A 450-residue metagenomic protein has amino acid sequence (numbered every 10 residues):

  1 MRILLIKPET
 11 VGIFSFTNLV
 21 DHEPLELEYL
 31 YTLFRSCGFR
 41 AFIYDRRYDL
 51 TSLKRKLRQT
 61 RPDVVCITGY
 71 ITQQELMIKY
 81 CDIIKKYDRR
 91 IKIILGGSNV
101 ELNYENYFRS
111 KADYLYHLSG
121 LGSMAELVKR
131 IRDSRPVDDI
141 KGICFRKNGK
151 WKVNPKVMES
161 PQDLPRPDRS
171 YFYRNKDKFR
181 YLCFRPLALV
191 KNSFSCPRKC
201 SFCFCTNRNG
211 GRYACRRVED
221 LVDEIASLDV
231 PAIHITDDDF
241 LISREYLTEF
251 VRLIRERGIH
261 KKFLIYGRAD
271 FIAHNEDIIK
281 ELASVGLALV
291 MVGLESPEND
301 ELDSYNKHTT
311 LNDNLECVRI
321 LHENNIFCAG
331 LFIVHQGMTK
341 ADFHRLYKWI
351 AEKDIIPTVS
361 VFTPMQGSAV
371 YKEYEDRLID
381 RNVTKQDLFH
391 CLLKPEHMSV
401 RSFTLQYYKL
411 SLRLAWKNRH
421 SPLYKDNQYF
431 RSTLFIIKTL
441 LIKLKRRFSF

Functional and structural regions predicted by a protein language model:
R2-L5, K54-R58, D63, K176 (+1 more regions): Radical SAM enzyme core and accessory elements
I3-L4, E9-G12, F145-N192: N-terminal [4Fe-4S]-dependent radical SAM core
K7, I43-R47, T68, N99 (+4 more regions): Residue-level recognition of beta-strand->loop/alpha-helix junctions
G12-I13, R198, E245, D300-Y305 (+2 more regions): Flexible glycine/acidic-rich beta-alpha junction loops that bind and position SAM and/or redox cofactors in anaerobic
G12-L27: Glycine- and acidic-residue-enriched helix-capping/strand-helix junction motifs
H22, R169-A329, K348: Radical SAM [4Fe-4S] cluster-binding motif and immediate context
E26, L33-V157, T363, G367: Glycine-rich beta-alpha loop elements in corrinoid/cobalamin-binding modules across cobalamin-dependent enzymes
Y104-R109, G337-A351: Catalytic cores of alpha/beta
